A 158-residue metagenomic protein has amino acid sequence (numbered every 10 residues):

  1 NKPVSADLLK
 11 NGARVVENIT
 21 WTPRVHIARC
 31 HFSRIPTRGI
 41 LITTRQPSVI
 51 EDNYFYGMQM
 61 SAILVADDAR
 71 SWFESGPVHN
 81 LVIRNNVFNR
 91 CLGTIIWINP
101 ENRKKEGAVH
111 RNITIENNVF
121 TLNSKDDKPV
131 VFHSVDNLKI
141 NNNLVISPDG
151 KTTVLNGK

Functional and structural regions predicted by a protein language model:
N1-K158: Extracellular parallel beta-helix/beta-solenoid repeat domains
